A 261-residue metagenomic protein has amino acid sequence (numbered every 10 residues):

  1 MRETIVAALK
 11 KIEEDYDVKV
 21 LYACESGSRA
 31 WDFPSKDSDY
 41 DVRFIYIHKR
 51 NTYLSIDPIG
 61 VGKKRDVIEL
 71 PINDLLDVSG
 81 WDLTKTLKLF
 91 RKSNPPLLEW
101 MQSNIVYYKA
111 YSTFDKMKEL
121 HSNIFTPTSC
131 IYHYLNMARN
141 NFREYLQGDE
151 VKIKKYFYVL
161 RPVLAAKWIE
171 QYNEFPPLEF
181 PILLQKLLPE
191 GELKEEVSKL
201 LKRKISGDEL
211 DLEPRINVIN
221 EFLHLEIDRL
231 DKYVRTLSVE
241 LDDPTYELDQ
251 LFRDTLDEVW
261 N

Functional and structural regions predicted by a protein language model:
M1-E3, D41-R43, T113-N123: Short low-complexity stretches enriched in small and charged residues
M1-V20, C24-D37, R43-E99: Metal-dependent nucleotidyltransferase catalytic core
N94-P95, A110-Y111, G191: Serine-centered coil/turn micro-motif
P96-W100, Y107, N123-I124, L200: Long, charge-rich alpha-helical interaction segments
W100-T113, M117: Short, glycine/charge-rich beta-strand/loop segments that flank catalytic centers and engage negatively charged groups
D115-D242: Conserved nucleotidyltransferase catalytic core and NTase-mimicking acidic/glycine-rich helix/loop elements in nucleic
S238-N261: Acidic, carboxylate-rich catalytic segments that either coordinate divalent cations
